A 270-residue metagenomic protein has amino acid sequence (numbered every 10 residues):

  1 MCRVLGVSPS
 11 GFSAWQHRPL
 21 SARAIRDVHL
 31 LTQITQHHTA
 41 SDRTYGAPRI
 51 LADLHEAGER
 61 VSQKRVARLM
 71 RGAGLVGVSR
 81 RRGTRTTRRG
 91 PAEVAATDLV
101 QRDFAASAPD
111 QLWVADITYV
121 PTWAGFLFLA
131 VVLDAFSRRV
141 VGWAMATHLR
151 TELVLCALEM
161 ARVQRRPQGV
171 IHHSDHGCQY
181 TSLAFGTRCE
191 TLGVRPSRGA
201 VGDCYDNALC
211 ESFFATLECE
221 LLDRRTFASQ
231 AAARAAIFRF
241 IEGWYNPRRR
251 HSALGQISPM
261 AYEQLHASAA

Functional and structural regions predicted by a protein language model:
M1-A270: Charged DNA-binding/catalytic regions of mobile-element recombinases
